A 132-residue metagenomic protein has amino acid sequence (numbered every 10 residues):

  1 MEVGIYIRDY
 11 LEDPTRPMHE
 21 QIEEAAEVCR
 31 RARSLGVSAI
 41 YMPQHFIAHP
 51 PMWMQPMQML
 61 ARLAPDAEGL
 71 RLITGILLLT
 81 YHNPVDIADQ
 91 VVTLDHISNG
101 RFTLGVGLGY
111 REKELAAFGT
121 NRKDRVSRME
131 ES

Functional and structural regions predicted by a protein language model:
M1-D66, L70-R71: N-terminal beta1-alpha1-beta2 module of alpha/beta enzyme domains
M1-E20, Y81-S132: Flexible, glycine-rich active-site loops centered on histidine and acidic residues that chelate a metal or position
F46, L77, G109-R111: Catalytic metal-binding/acid-base residues of hydrolase active sites
P51-Q55, L79, D86: Generic, well-ordered alpha-helical segments
M52, I76, R125: Glycine- and other small-residue-rich loops at beta-strand/loop junctions that grip anionic moieties
R71-G75, L104-G107: A short, GP-enriched loop/loop-strand-helix hinge that lies immediately N-terminal to, or at the N-terminal rim
T74-H82: Active-site nucleophile and cofactor-binding loops and adjacent substrate-binding regions of central metabolic enzymes
